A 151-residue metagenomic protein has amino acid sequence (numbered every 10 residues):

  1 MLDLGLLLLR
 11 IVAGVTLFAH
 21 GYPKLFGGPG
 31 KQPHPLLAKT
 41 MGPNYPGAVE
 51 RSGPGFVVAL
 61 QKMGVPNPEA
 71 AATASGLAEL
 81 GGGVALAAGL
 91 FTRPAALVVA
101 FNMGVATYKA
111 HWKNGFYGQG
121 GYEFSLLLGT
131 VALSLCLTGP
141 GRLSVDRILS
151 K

Functional and structural regions predicted by a protein language model:
M1-R51, G55-Q61, P66-L77, G81 (+1 more regions): Extended, low-polarity transmembrane helix blocks
